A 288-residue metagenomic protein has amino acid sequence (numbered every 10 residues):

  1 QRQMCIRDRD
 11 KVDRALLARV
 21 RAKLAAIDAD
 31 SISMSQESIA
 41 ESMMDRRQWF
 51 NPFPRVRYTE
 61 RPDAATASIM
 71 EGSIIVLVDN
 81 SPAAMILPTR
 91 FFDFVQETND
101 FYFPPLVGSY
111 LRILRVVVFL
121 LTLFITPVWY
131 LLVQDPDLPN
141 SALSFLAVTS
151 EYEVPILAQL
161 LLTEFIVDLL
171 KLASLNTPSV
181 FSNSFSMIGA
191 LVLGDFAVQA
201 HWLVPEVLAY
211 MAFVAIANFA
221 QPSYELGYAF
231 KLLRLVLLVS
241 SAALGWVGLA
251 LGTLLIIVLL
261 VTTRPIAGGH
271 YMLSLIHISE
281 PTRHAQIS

Functional and structural regions predicted by a protein language model:
Q1-Q3, R7-Q159, G268-G269, L273-L275 (+2 more regions): Cytosolic regulatory modules rich in charged/polar residues
A26, G72, G108, G189 (+5 more regions): Residue-identity detector for glycine
I39, A84, F185, A212 (+1 more regions): Positions that flank functional sites
R90-L237: Transmembrane alpha-helical segments that form the functional core of multipass membrane systems
P205-V207, M211-S279, R283-S288: Hydrophobic alpha-helical transmembrane segments of membrane transport and translocation systems, primarily multi-pass
